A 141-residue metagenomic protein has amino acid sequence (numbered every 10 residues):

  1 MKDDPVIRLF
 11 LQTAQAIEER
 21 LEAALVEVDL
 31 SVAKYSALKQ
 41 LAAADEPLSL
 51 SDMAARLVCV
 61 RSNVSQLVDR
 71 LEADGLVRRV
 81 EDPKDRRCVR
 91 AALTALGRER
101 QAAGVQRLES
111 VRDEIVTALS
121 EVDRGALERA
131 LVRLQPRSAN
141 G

Functional and structural regions predicted by a protein language model:
M1-V28, D74, T117: N-terminal leader segment of winged-helix/HTH proteins
D3-I7, S31, L50, R61 (+2 more regions): Short, structured helix-loop boundary elements
P5-R8, S36, E114, G125: Active-site phosphate/pyrophosphate-handling residues
V6-F10, E22, K39-Q40, P83-D85 (+1 more regions): Short hydrophobic/aromatic-rich motifs at helix boundaries and adjacent loops
Q15, E19-V60: N-terminal helix-turn-helix DNA-binding core of bacterial DNA-binding proteins
E18, S49, D69-V132: Charged, amphipathic alpha-helical coiled-coil/dimerization segments
P136-G141: Short, charged, intrinsically disordered terminal tails
